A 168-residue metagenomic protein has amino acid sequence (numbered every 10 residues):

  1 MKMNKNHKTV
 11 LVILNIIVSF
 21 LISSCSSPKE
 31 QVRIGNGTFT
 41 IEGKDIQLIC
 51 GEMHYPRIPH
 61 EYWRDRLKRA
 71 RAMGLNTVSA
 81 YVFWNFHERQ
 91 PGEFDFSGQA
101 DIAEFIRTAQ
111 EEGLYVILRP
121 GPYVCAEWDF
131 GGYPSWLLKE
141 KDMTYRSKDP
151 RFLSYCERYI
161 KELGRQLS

Functional and structural regions predicted by a protein language model:
K2-I13: Bacterial N-terminal signal peptides that target proteins for export
V12-L21: Bacterial N-terminal signal peptides
C25-T77, R107: N-terminal carbohydrate-binding accessory modules
I49, H87-E88, Y145-R146: A short, mixed-charge helix-start or loop-turn motif at secondary-structure junctions
H60, R64, F96-A103, P150-E157 (+1 more regions): Non-membrane alpha-helical structural segments and their capping/turn regions in soluble enzymes
W63-G131, S135: Aromatic-lined substrate-binding rim segments of carbohydrate-active enzymes
V124-S168: Active-site-adjacent "subsite" loops/lids of carbohydrate-active enzymes
